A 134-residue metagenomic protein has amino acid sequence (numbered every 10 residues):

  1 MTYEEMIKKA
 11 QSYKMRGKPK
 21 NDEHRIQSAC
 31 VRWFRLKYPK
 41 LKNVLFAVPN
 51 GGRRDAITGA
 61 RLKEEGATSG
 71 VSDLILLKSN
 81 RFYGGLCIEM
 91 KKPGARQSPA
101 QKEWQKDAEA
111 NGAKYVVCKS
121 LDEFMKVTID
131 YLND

Functional and structural regions predicted by a protein language model:
M1-D134: Catalytic phosphate/metal-binding cores of nucleic-acid and nucleotide-processing enzymes, i.e., regions that mediate
